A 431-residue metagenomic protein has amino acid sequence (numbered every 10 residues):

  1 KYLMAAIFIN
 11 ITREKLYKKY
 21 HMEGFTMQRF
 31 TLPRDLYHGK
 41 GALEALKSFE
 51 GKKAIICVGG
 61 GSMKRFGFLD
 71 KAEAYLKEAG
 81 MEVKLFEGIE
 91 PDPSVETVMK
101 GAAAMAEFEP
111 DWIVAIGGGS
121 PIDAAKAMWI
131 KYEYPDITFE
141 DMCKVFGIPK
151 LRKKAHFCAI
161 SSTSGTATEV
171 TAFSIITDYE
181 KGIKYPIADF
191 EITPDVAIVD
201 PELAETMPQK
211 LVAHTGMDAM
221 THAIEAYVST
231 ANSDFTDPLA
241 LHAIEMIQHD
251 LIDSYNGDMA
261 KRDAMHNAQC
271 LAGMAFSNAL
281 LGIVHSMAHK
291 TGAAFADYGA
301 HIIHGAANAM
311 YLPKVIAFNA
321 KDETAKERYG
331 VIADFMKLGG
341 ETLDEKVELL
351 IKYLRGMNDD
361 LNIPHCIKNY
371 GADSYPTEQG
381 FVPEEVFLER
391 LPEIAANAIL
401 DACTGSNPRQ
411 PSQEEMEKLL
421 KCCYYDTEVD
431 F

Functional and structural regions predicted by a protein language model:
T12-W112, I367: ATP/NTP phosphate-donor binding region
E96-E202: Glycine/threonine-rich beta-strand-loop-alpha-helix active-site module that forms ligand/phosphate-binding
G165, C270-N308, D401-G405: Glycine-rich phosphate/pyrophosphate-binding beta-alpha loops
F173-A279: Carboxylate- and glycine-rich phosphate/diphosphate-binding segment that chelates Mg2+/Mn2+
D297, H301, G305-V386, V429: Gly/Pro-rich interdomain helix-loop hinge
E385-F431: Short, amphipathic C-terminal "tail helix"
